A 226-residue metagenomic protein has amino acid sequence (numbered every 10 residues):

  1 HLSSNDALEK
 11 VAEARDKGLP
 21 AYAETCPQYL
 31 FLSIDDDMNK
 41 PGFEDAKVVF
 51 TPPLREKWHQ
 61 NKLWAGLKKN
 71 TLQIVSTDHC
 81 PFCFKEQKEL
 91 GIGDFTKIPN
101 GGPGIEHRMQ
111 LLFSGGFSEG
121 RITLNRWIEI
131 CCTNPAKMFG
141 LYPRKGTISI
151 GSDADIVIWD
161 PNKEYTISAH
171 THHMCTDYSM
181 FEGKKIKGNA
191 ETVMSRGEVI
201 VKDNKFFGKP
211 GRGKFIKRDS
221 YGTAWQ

Functional and structural regions predicted by a protein language model:
H1-V75, C83, G91: Histidine/acidic residue-rich metal-binding segments in metalloenzymes
L2-D6, W58-K62, N100-R108, I122 (+2 more regions): Conserved active-site and cofactor/substrate-binding residues in soluble primary-metabolism enzymes
L8-A12, N61-W64, M109-S114, C132 (+2 more regions): Predominant activation on well-ordered alpha-helical scaffold segments within soluble catalytic domains
E24, D78, L112, G197: Residue-level signal for inorganic ion chemistry
G42-V48, I74-V75, P81-P161: His/Asp/Glu-enriched, well-ordered alpha-helical/loop segment that forms or immediately abuts the divalent-metal
K47-W58, I98-P103, S179-K185: A short acidic, glycine-rich active-site loop that binds or catalyzes chemistry on phosphate/adenosine moieties
E89-D94, N100, I150-I216: C-terminal cap of metal-dependent C-N hydrolases
F215-Q226: Short, solvent-exposed cationic patches
